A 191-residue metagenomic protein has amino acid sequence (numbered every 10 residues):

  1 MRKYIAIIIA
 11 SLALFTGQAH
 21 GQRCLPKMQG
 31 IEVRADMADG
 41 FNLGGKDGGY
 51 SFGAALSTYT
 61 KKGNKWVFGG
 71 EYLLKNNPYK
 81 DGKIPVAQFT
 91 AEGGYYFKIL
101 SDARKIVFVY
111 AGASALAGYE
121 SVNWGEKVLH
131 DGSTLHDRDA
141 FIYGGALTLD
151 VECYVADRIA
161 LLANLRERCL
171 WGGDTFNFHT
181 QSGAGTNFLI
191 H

Functional and structural regions predicted by a protein language model:
M1-M28: Cleavable N-terminal export/targeting peptides
H20-K75, N187-H191: Short glycine/proline- and aromatic-enriched beta-strand/turn motifs that initiate or cap beta-hairpins
R23-I31, K62-W66, A87, K105-A111 (+3 more regions): Outer-envelope beta-barrel architecture signal
L43-G48, D81-Q88, S133-F141, D174-T180: Replace "Gram-negative outer membrane beta-barrel proteins" with "bacterial and organellar outer membrane beta-barrel
F52-G53, G70-Y72, N76-P78, E120-S121 (+6 more regions): Outer-membrane beta-barrel domain signature
A55-H130, I159, F188: Gram-negative (and chloroplast) outer-membrane scaffold detector with strong preference for beta-barrel transmembrane
E92, F178-H191: Outer-membrane beta-barrel "beta-signal"
T148-V151, A156, A160-A163: Surface-exposed extracellular loop regions of Gram-negative outer-membrane beta-barrel proteins
